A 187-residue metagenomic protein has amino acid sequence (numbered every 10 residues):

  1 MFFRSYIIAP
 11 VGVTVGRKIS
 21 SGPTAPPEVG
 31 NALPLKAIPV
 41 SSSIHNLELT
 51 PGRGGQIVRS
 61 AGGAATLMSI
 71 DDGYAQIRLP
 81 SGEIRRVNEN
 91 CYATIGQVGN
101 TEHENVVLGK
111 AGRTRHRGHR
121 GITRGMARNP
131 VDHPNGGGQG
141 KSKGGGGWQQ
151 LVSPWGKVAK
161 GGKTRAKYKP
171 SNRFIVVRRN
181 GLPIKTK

Functional and structural regions predicted by a protein language model:
M1, P10-K187: Basic, glycine/proline-rich low-complexity segments that contact nucleic acids
R4-Y6: Active-site cofactor/substrate anionic-group-binding motifs, chiefly glycine- and Lys/Arg-rich phosphate-binding loops
